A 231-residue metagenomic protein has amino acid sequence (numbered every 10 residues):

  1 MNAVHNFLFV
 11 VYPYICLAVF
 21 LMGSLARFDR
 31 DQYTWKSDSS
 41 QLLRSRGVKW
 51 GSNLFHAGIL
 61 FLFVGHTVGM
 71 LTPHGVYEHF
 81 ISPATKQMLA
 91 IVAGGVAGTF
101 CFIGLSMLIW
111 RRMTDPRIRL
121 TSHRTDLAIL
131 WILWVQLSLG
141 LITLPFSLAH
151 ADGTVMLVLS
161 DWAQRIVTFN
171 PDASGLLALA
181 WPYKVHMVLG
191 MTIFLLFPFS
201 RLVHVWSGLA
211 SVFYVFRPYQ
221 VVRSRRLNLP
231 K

Functional and structural regions predicted by a protein language model:
M1-F20: Hydrophobic transmembrane alpha-helical segments in integral membrane proteins
N6, L25-Q41, L54: An N-terminal structural lobe/cap that precedes and organizes the functional/catalytic core across diverse proteins
V10, K36-N53, I59-L60, V64-R165 (+6 more regions): Long, contiguous internal "core" modules enriched in hydrophobic/ aromatic residues
L17-D31, F61-M70: Alpha-helical transmembrane segments of multi-pass membrane proteins
D172-L177: Membrane-interfacial helix-loop-helix junctions in multi-pass membrane proteins
